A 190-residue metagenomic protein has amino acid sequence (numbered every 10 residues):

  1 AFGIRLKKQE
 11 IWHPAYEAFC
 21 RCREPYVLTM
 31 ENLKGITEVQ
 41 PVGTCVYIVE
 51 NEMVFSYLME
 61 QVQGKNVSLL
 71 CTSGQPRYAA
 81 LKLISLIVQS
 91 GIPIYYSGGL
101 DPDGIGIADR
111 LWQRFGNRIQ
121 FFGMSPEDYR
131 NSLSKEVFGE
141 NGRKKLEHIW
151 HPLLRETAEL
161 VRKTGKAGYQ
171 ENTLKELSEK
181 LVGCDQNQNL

Functional and structural regions predicted by a protein language model:
A1-C71, P76-Q89, D103, D109-Q113 (+1 more regions): Nucleic-acid enzyme cleavage-core boundary/entry regions
G91-D101: Acidic beta-strand-to-loop metal/phosphate-binding motif
F115-G123: C-terminal, active-site-flanking charged/polar segments
